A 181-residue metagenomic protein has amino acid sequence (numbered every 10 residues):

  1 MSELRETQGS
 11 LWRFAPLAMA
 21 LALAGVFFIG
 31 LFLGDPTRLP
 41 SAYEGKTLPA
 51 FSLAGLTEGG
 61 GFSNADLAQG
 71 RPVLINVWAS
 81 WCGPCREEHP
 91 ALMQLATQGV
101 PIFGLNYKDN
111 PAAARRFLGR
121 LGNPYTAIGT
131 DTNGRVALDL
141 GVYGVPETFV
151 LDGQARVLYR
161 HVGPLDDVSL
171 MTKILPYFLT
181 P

Functional and structural regions predicted by a protein language model:
M1-A54, P181: N-terminal targeting signals for export/organelle localization
F14, G119-P124, D131-P181: Thiol/disulfide oxidoreductase modules built on the thioredoxin-like
L33-D35, A54-G61, I128-D131: Short gly/ser/thr-rich secondary-structure transition/capping motifs
P49-S52, W78, F103, L138: Conserved Rossmann-like nucleotide-binding pocket used by diverse enzymes that bind dinucleotide cofactors
F51-V73: A short beta-strand-turn-helix
R71-V73, W78-W81, G144: Short pre-active-site segment immediately N-terminal to redox-active cysteine/selenocysteine motifs in thiol-based
L74-N76, G104, V150: Hydrophobic beta-strand core positions in alpha/beta domains
R86-G122, T132-L138: Structural microenvironment flanking redox-active thiols in thiol-disulfide oxidoreductases
